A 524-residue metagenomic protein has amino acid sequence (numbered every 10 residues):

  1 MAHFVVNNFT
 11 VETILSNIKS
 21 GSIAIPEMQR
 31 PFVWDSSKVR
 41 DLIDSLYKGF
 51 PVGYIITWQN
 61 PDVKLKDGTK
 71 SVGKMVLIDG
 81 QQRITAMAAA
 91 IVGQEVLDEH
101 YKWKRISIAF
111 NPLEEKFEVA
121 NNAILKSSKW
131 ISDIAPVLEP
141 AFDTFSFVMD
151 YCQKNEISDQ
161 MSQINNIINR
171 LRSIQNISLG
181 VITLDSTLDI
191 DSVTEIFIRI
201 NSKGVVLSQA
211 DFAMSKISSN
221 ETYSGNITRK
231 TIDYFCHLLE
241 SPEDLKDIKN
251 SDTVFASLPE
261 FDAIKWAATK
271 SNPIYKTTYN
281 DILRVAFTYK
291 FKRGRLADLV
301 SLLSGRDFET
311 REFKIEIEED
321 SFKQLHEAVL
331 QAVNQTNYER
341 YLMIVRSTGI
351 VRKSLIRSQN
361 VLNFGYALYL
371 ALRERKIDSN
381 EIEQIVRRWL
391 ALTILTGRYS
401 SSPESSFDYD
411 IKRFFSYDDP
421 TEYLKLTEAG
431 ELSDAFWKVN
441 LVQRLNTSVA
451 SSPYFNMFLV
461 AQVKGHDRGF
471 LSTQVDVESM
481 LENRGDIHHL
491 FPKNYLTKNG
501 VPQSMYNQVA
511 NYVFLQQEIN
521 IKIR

Functional and structural regions predicted by a protein language model:
A2-F291, K353-I356, V386, L392: Basic- and aromatic-enriched surface patches that contact anionic nucleotides/nucleic acids
E12, S36, R40, T85 (+8 more regions): Non-catalytic, well-ordered alpha-helical scaffold segments
D62-L65, K493-K498, K522-I523: Flexible loop/turn segments at secondary-structure boundaries
G80, V477-N511: Histidine-centered nuclease catalytic patch
E95-V96, K203-L207, L370-S379, V463-L471: Short helix-capping/linker segments at secondary-structure and domain boundaries
L258-N440: A cross-family structural signal marking well-folded subdomains
I394-I487, Y495: Intrinsically disordered, low-complexity N-proximal targeting/linker segments that flank membranes
Y506-R524: Short Cys/His-centered divalent metal-binding micro-motifs
